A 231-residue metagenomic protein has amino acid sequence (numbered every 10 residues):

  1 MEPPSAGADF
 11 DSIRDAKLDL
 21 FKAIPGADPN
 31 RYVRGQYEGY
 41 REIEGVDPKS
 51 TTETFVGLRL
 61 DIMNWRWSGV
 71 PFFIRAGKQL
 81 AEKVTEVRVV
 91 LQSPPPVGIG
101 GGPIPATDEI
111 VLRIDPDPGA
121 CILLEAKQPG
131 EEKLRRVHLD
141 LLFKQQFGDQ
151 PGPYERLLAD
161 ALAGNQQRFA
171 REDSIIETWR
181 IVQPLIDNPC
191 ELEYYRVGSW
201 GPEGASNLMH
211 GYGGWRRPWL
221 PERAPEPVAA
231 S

Functional and structural regions predicted by a protein language model:
M1-S231: Secretory/organelle targeting and membrane-embedding segments
